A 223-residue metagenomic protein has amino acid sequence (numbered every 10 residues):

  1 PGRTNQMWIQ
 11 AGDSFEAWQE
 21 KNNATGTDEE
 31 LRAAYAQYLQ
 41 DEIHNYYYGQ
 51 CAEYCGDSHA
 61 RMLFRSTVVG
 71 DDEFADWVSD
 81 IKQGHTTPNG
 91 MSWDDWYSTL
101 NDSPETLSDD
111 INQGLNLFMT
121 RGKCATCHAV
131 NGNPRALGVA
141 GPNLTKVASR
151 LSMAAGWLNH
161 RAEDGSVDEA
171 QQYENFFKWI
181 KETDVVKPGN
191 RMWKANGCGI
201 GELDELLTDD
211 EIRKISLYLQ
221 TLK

Functional and structural regions predicted by a protein language model:
P1-N23, E29, A33, Q37 (+3 more regions): Membrane-embedded segments
G2, M62-D72, V130-F177, K194-A195 (+1 more regions): Gly/Gly-Pro-rich "capping" loops immediately C-terminal to redox-active cysteine motifs in periplasmic/lumenal
A17, Y35-L39, E73-T120: Electrostatic cytochrome c docking/interface patches
E42-I43, T106-G132, G141-L144: Sequence/structural segment immediately N-terminal to covalent heme-attachment motifs in c-type and related
G56, S79-Q83, M119, K123 (+4 more regions): Sec-exported extracytoplasmic/periplasmic mature domains
D57, D109, Q113, T126 (+4 more regions): Inter-heme linker and motif-flanking segments adjacent to c-type heme-binding CXXCH motifs in c-type cytochromes
H59-M62, T126, L137-L144, W179-L222: Axial heme c-ligation environment in periplasmic c-type cytochrome domains
E73, D109-N116, Q171, N175 (+1 more regions): Extracytoplasmic/secreted proteins, especially bacterial periplasmic and envelope-associated proteins
